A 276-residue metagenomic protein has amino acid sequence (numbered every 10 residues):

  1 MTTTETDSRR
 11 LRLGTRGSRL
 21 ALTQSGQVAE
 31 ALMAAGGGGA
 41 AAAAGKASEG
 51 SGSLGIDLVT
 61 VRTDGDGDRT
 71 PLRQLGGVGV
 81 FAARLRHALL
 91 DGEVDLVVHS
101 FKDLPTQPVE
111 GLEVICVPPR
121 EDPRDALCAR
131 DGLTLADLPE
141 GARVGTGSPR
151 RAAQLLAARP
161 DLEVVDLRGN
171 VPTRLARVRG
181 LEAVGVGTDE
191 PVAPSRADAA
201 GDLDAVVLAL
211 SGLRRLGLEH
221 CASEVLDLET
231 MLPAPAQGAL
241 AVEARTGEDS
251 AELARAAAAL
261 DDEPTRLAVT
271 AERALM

Functional and structural regions predicted by a protein language model:
T2-R62, T70, Q74, A157-M276: Small-molecule-sensing regulatory modules
R12-G14, V97, I115, G145 (+1 more regions): Short, well-ordered beta-strand segments
V59-V61, H99, V117, G147 (+1 more regions): Conserved beta-strand termini and adjacent loop/short-helix elements that scaffold enzyme active sites in alpha/beta
T70-L96: Short, structured active-site "lid" loops
V78, V117-P118, T230-P233: Short Gly/Pro-enriched turn/cap motifs at secondary-structure boundaries
V94-V98, D204-A205: Short, Asp-centered acidic motifs that coordinate Mg2+ and/or phosphate in catalytic or ligand-binding sites
F101-L104, E110-L162: A conserved helix-loop-strand patch within extracytoplasmic ligand-binding domains of the periplasmic binding
